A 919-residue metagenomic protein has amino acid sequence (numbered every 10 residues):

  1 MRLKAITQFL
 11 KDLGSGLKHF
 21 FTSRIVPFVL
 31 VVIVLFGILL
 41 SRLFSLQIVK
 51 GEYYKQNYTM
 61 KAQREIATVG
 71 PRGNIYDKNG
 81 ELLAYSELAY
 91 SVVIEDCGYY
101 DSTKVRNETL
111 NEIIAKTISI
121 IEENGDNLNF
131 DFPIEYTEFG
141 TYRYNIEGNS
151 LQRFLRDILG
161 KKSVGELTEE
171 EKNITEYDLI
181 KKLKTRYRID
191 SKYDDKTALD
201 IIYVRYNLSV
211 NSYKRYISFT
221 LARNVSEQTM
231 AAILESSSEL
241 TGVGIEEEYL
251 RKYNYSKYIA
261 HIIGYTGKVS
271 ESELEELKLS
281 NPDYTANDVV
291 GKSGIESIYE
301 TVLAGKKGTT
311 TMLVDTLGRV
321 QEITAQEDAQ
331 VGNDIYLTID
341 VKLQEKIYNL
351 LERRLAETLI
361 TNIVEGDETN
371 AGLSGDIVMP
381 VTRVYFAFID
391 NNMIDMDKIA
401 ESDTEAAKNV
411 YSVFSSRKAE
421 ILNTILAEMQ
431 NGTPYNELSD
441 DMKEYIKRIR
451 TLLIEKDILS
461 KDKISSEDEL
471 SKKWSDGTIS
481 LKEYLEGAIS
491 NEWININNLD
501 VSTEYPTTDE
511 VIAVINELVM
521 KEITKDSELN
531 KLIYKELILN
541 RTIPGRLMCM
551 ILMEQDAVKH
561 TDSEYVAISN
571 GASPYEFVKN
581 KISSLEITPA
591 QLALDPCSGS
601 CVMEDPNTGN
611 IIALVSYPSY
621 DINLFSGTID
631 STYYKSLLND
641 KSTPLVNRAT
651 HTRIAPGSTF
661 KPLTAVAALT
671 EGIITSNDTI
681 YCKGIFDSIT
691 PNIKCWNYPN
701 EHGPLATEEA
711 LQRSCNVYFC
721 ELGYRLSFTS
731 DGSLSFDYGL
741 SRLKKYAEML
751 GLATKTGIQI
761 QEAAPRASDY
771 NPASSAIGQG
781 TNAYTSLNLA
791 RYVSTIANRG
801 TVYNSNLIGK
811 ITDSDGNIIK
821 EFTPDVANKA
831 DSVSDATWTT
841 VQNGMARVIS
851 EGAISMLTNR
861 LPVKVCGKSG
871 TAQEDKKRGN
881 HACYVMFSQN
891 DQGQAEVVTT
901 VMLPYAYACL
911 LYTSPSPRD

Functional and structural regions predicted by a protein language model:
R2-I582, A590-S600, P606, G723 (+3 more regions): Membrane-proximal periplasmic segments of bacterial cell-envelope enzymes, especially penicillin-binding proteins
R42, G80, I114-K116, I233 (+10 more regions): Active-site SXXK
A62-Q63, D96-R106, R215-A222, T285-A286 (+9 more regions): Second-shell loop/turn segments in exported
G73-K78, A84, E248, K252-L274 (+8 more regions): Active-site beta-strand/loop architecture of penicillin-binding DD-peptidases
V92-D101, S619-L638: A short, polar/charged loop-to-alpha-helix boundary motif
N333-D334, S374, V378-A427, L645-N647 (+2 more regions): Conserved catalytic neighborhood of penicillin-recognizing serine enzymes
S598, N692-P699, D731-A773: Mid-domain, small-residue-enriched loop/turn segments at the edges of structured enzyme/sensor domains
N623-S626, F660, L669-I689, G800-I811: Short, well-structured active-site flanking segments
